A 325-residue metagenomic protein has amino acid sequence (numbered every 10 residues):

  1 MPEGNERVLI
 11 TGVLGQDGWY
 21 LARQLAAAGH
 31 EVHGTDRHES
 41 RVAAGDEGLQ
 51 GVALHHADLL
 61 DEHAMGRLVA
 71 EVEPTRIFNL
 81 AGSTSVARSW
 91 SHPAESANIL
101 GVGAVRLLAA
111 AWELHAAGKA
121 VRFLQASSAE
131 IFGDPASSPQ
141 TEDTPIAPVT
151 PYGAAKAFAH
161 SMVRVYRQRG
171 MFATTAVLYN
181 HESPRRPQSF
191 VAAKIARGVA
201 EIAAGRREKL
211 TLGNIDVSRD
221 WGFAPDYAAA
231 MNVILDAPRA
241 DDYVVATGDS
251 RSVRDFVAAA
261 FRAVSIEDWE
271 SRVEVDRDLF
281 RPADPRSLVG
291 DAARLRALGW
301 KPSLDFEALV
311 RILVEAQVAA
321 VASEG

Functional and structural regions predicted by a protein language model:
L9-A26: N-terminal Rossmann NAD(P)H-binding glycine-rich loop of SDR-like oxidoreductase domains
T11, T35, I77-A81, F123-A129 (+1 more regions): SDR active-site strand-loop-helix element
L21, A27, T35, A64 (+2 more regions): C-terminal substrate-binding subdomain of Rossmann-fold SDR/epimerase-dehydratase oxidoreductases
H30-R41: Conserved glycine-rich Rossmann-like NAD(P)H-binding loop of the short-chain dehydrogenase/reductase
L49-D61: Rossmann-fold cofactor-recognition segment
L59-I99: NAD(P)H-binding glycine-rich loop region in Rossmannoid oxidoreductase-like domains and their noncatalytic homologs
E62, A104-L108, M231: Conserved internal alpha-helix within the Rossmann fold of NAD(P)-dependent oxidoreductases
S91-A109, G118-Q125, E130-T175, E182-R186: Catalytic helix-loop patch of NAD(P)-dependent Rossmann-fold dehydrogenases
